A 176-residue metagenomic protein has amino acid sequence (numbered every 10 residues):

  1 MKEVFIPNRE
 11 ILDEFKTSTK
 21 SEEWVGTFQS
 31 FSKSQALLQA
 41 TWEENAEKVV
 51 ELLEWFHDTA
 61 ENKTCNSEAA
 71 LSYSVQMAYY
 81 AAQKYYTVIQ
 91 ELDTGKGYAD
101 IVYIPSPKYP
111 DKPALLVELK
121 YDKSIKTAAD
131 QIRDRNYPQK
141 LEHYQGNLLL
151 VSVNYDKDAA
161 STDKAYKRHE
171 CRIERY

Functional and structural regions predicted by a protein language model:
M1-D130, D134-N136, N147, A160-Y176: Extended alpha-helical interface modules used as scaffolds for assembling large macromolecular complexes
P138-L141: Short catalytic/binding micro-motifs of nucleotide second-messenger systems
H143-Q145: Short amphipathic alpha-helical segments with coiled-coil-like heptad repeat character
S152-K157: A short beta-strand-to-loop transition that corresponds to the Sensor-1 phosphate-sensing loop of AAA+ P-loop ATPases
